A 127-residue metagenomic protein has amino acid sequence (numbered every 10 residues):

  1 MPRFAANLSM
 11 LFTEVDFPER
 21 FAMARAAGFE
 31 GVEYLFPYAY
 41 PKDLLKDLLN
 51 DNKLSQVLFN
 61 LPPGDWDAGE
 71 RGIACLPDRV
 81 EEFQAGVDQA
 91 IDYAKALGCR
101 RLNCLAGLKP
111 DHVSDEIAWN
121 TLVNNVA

Functional and structural regions predicted by a protein language model:
M1-K95: N-terminal pre-domain/capping segments
I73-A127: Active-site acidic/histidine proton-transfer and metal-coordination neighborhood in alpha/beta enzyme cores
